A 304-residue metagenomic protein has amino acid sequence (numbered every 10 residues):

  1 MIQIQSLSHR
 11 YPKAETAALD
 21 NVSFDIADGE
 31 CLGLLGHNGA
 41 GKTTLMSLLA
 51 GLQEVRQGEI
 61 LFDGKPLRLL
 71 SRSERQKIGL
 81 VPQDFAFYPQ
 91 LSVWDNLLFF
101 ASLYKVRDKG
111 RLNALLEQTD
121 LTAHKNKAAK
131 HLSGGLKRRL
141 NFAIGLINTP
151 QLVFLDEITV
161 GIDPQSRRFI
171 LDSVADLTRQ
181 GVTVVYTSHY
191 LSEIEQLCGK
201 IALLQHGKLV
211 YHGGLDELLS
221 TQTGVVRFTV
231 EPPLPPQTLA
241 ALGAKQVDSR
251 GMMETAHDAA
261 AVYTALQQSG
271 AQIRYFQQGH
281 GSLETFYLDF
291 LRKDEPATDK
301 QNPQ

Functional and structural regions predicted by a protein language model:
M1-I4, S8-N21, L70-S71: A short, flexible loop at the N-terminus of ABC-type nucleotide-binding domains that lies
A50: Helix-to-loop junction immediately C-terminal to a conserved catalytic motif
G58-L69, S73-E74: Conserved ABC transporter NBD signature motif
L98, R107-H124: Conserved ABC ATPase "signature" region
V153-E157: Catalytic Walker B motif of ABC-type/P-loop ATPase nucleotide-binding domains
I170-A256: ABC transporter nucleotide-binding domain
G224-D294: Short, charged/small-residue-rich alpha-helical element at the C-terminal edge of ABC transporter nucleotide-binding
